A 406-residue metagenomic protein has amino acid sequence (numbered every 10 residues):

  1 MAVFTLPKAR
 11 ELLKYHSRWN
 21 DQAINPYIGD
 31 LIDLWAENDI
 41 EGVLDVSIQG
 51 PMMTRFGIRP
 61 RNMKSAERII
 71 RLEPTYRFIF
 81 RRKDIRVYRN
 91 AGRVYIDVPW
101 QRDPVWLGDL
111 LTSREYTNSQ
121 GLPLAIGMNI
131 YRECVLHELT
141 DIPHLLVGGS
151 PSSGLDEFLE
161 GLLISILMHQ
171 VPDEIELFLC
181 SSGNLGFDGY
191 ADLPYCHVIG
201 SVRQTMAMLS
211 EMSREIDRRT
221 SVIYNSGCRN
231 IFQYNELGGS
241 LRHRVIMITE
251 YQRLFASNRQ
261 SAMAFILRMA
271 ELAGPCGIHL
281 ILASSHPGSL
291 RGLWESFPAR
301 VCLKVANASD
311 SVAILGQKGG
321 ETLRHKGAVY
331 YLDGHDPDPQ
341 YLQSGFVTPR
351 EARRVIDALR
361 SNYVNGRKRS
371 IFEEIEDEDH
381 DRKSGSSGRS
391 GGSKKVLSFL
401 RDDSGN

Functional and structural regions predicted by a protein language model:
A2-E11, H16-R18, D30-S47, P51-R71 (+12 more regions): P-loop NTPase catalytic phosphate-binding loop
P151, G161, L167, V364-G385: A short, charged
C228-G238: Short, highly charged C-terminal tails/helix-capping segments
